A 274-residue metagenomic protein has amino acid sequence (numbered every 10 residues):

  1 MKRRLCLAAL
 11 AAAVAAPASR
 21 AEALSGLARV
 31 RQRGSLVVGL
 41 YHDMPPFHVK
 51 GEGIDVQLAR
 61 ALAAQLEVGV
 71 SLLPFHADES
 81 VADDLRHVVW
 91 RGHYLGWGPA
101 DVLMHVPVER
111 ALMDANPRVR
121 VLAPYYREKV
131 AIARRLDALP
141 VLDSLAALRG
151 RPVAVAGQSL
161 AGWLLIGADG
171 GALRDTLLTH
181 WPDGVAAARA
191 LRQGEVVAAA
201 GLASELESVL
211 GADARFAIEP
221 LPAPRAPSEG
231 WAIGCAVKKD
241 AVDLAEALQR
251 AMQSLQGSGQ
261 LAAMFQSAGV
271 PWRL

Functional and structural regions predicted by a protein language model:
L5-A21: N-terminal export signals
L24-D101: Extracytoplasmic small-molecule ligand-binding "clamshell" domains of the periplasmic binding protein/Venus flytrap
V37, G51-A64, K129-P182: Bilobed "Venus flytrap"/periplasmic-binding protein-like clamshell domains and structurally analogous long
G39-M44, L73-A77, G92-R110, S159 (+4 more regions): Beta->alpha turn/N-cap motifs
Y41-H42, Y126-A131, L210-M252, G269-L274: Periplasmic-binding protein-like
V56-Q65, L136-L139, A146, R151-P152 (+1 more regions): Extended ligand-binding regions for polar small-molecule ligands
L73-A146: Acidic, polar ligand-binding/catalytic clefts
D83, V102-A115, L164-G167, R192-E229: A ligand-binding cleft/hinge motif common to bilobed small-molecule-binding domains
